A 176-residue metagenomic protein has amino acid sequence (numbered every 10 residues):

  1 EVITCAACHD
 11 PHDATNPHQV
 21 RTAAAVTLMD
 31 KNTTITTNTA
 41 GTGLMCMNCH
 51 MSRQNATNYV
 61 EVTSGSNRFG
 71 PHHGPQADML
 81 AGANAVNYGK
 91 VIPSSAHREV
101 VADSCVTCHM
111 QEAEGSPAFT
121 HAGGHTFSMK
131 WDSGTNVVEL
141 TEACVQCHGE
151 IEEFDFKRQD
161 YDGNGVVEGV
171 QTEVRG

Functional and structural regions predicted by a protein language model:
E1-E99, Q111-V138, V145-G176: Flexible linker/context regions in extracytoplasmic redox proteins
